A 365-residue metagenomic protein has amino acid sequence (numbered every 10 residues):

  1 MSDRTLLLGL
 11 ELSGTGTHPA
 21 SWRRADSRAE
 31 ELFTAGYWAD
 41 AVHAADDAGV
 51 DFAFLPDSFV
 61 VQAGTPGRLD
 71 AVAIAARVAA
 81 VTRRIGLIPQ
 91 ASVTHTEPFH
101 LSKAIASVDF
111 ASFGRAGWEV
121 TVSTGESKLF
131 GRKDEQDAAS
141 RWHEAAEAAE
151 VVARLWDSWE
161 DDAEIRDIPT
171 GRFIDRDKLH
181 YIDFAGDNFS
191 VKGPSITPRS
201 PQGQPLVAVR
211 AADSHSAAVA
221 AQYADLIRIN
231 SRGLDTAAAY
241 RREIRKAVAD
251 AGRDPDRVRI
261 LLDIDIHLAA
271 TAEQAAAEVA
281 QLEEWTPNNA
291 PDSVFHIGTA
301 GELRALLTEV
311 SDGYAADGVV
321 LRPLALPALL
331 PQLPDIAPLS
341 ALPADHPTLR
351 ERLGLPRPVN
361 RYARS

Functional and structural regions predicted by a protein language model:
M1-V81, Q202-P205, N360-S365: N-terminal beta1-alpha1-beta2 module of alpha/beta enzyme domains
S2-E30, E126-F130, K178-L206, R210 (+2 more regions): N-terminal small/glycine-rich loop or linker at the start of catalytic domains across soluble metabolic enzymes
L6-L12, A53-L55, I85-A91, G114-V120 (+4 more regions): Hydrophobic faces of well-ordered beta-strands that scaffold small-molecule active sites in alpha/beta enzyme cores
L8, A45, G49, V78 (+6 more regions): Conserved, mostly hydrophobic/aromatic
E11-E31, E97-Y181, L226, D235-T236: Flexible, glycine-rich active-site loops centered on histidine and acidic residues that chelate a metal or position
H18-G36, Q90-F99, V122, E135 (+4 more regions): Active-site mouth loops of central-metabolism enzymes
F52-L69, S231-T236, R322-L330: Glycine-rich, proline-tolerant flexible connector loops at the mouths of alpha/beta enzymes
N188, S195-D250: Long hydrophobic segments that form regular secondary structure
